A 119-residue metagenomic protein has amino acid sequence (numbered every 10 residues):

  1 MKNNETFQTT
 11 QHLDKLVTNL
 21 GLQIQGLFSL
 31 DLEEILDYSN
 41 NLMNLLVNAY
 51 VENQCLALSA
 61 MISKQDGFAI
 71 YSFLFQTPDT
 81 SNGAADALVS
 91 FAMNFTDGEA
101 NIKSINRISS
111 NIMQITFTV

Functional and structural regions predicted by a protein language model:
M1-N3, T118-V119: Short intrinsically disordered terminal tails
K2, T6-Q8, H12-D31: Extended, compositionally biased eukaryotic interaction scaffolds
H12, L16-N19, Q23, Y38-L45 (+3 more regions): Charge-rich, solvent-exposed alpha-helical interaction surfaces
S29-Y71: An N-terminal amphipathic alpha-helical segment
A57-I102: Acidic, low-complexity, intrinsically disordered interaction modules
N111-V119: C-terminal edge-of-domain segments
